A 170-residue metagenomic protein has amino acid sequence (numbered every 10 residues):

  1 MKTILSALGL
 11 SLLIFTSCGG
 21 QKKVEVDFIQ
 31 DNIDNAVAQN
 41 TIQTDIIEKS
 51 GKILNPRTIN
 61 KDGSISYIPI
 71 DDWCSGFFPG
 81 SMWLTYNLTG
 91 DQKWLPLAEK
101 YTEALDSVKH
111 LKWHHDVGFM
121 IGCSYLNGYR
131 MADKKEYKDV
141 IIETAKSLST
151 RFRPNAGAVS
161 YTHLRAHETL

Functional and structural regions predicted by a protein language model:
M1-V26: Bacterial Sec-dependent N-terminal signal peptides
K22-G76, L84, L88, Q92-K93 (+4 more regions): Low-complexity, Ser/Thr/Pro/Gly-enriched N-terminal "stalk/linker" regions
D71-Y86, W113-R130, R165: Well-ordered alpha-helical segments within folded domains of soluble proteins
Y101-A104: Flexible, solvent-exposed coil segments and beta strand-coil junctions, predominantly the extracellular/periplasmic
M131-E136: Short coil/turn connectors between adjacent alpha-helices in alpha-solenoid helical repeat scaffolds
H163-L170: Single conserved hydrophobic/aromatic residue that forms the stacking wall/gate of nucleotide- or nucleobase-binding
